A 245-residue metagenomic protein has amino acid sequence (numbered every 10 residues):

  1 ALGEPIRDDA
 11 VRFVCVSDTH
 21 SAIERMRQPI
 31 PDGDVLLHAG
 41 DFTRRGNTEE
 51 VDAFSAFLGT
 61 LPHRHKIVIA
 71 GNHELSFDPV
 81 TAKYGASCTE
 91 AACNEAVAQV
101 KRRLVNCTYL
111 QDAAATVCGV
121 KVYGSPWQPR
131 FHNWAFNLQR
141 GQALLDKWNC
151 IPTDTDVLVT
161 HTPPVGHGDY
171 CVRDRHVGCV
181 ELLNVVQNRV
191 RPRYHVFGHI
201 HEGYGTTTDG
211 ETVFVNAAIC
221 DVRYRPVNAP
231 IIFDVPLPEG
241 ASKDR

Functional and structural regions predicted by a protein language model:
A1-R25, L61, V80, D234-R245: Acidic, histidine-bearing metal-coordination/catalytic regions of metal-dependent phosphoesterases
E4-F13, A114-G124, T153-V157, T207-V213 (+1 more regions): Beta-strand-turn-beta hairpins that frame and shape the catalytic cleft of phosphate-ester-processing enzymes
C15-S17, L36-D41, H65-N72, L110-Q111 (+3 more regions): Active-site neighborhood of phospho(di)ester-bond hydrolases with catalytic His/Asp-centered motifs
V16, S21-V117: Core catalytic region of metal-dependent phosphoesterases/phosphodiesterases, especially metallo-beta-lactamase-like
S76-P79, V117-C118, R130-H132, G166-G168 (+2 more regions): Short catalytic/ligand-binding loop motif for oxyanion handling, primarily in non-cytosolic enzymes, centered on
A82-A91, F131-A135, T153-R191: Active-site-proximal segments of metal-dependent phosphoesterases and phosphodiesterases across multiple
L104-L110, N137-N149: A Trp-anchored, charged/polar loop motif used as the substrate-binding/catalytic surface of acyl/ester-handling
T116-C118, E181-Y194, H201-R245: Binuclear metal-dependent phosphoesterase catalytic core
